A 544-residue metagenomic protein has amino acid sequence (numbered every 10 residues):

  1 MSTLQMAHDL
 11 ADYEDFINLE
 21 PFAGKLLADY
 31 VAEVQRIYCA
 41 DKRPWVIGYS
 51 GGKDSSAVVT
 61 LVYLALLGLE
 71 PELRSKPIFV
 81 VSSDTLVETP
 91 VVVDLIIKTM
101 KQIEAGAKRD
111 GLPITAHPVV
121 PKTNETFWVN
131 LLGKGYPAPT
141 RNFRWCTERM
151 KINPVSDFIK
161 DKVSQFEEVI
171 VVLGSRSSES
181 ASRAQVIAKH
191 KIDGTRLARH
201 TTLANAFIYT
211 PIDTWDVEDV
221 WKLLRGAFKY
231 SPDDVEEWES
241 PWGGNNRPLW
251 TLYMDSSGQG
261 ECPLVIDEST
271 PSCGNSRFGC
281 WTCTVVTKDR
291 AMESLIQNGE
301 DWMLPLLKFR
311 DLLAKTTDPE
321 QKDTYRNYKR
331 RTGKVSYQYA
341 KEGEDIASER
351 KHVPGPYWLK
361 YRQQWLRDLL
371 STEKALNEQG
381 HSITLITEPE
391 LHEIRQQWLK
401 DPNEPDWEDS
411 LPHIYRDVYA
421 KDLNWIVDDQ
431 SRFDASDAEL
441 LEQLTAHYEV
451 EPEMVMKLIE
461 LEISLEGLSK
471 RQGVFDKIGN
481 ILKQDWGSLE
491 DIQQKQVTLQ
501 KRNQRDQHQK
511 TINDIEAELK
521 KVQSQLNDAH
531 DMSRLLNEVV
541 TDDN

Functional and structural regions predicted by a protein language model:
M1-V46, S55-N544: Nucleotide-activated chemistry modules centered on ATP-dependent adenylation/adenylyltransferase
G52: Conserved G/P- and acidic residue-centered "switch" motifs that form tight phosphate/ATP-binding loops in soluble
